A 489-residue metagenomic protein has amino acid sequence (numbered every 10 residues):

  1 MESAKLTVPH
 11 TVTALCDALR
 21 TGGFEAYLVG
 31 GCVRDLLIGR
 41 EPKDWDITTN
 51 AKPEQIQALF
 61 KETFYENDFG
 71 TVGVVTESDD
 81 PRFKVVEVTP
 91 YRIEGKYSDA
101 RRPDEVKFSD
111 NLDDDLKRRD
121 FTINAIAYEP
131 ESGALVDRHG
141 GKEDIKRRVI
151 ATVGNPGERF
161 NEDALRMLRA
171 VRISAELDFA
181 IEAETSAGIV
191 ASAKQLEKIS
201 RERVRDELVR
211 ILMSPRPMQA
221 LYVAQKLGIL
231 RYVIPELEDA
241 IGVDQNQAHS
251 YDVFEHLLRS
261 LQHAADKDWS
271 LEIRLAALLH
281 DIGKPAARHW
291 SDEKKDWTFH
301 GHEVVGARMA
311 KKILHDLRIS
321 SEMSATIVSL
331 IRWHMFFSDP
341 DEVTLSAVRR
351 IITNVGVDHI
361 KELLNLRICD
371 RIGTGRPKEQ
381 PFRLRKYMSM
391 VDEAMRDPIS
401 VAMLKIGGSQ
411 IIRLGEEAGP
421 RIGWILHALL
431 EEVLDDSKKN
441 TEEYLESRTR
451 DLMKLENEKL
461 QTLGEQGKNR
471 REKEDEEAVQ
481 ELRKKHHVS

Functional and structural regions predicted by a protein language model:
M1-S489: Catalytic cores of the polymerase beta-like nucleotidyltransferase superfamily and closely associated nucleotide
